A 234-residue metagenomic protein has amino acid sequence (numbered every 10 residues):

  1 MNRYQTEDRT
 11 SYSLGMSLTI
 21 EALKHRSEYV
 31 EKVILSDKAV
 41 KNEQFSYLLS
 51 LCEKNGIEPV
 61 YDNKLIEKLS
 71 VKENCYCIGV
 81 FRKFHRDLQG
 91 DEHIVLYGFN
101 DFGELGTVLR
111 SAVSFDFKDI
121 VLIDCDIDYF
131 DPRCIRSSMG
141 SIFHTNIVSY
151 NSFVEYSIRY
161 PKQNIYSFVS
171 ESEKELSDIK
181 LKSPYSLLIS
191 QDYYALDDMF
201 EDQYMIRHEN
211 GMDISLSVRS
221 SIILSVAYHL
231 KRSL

Functional and structural regions predicted by a protein language model:
M1-C75, K162: N-terminal positively charged helical leader segments and presequences
G15, N100-V108, D213-I223: Amphipathic alpha-helical repeat scaffolds
M16-L18, K64-L65, R82-H85, S152 (+2 more regions): Short, polar loop motifs at secondary-structure junctions
H25, E31, G79, V113-F115 (+2 more regions): Structured adenosyl-cofactor binding patch, chiefly the S-adenosyl-L-methionine
L35, H85-E171: RNA substrate-binding interface of SAM-dependent RNA methyltransferases
Y61-N63, Y97, I123-D124, N146 (+1 more regions): Short beta->alpha connector loops at strand-helix junctions that form conserved, small/polar/Pro-enriched
Y76, F81-L88: Acidic/glycine-rich phosphate/pyrophosphate-binding loops and surrounding catalytic core that coordinate Mg2+
F168-I214: Active-site/ligand-binding-proximal alpha/beta "capping" segment
